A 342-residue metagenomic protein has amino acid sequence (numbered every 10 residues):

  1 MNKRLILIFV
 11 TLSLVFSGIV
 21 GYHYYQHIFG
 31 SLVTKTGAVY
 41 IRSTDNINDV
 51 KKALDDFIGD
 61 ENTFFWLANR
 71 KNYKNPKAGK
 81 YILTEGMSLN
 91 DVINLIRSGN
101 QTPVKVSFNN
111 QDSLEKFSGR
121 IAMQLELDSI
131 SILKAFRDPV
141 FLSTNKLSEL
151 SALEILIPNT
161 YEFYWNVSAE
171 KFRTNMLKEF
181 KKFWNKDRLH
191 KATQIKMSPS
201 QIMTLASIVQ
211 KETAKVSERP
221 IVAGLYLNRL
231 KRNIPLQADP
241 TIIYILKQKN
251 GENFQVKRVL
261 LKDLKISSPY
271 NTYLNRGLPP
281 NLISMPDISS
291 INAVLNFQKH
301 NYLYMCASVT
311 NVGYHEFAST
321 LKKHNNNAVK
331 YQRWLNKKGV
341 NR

Functional and structural regions predicted by a protein language model:
M1-K247, L261, S284-S289, A293-N301 (+1 more regions): Conserved catalytic or metal-liganding residues and their short signature motifs at active sites of enzymes
Q237-I283: Conserved SxxK-family serine transpeptidase/carboxypeptidase catalytic domain of penicillin-binding proteins
M305: Active-site-proximal loop/helix segment associated with metal-binding centers of metalloenzymes
